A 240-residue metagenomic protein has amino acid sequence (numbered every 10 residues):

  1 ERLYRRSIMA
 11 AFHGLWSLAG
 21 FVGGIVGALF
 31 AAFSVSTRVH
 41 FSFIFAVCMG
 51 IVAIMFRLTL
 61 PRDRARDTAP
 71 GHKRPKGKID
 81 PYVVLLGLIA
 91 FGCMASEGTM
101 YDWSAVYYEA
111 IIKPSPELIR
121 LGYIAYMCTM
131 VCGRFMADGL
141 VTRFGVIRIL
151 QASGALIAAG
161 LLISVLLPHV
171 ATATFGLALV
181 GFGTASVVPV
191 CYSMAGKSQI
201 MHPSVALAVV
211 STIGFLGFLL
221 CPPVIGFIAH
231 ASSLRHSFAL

Functional and structural regions predicted by a protein language model:
E1-G14: Cytoplasmic helix-loop-helix junction between adjacent transmembrane helices in 12-TM secondary transporters
E1-L3, S186-Q199: Intracellular juxtamembrane helix-capping segments at the cytosolic ends of symmetry-related transmembrane helices
A10, P116-I124, S204-A208: Small-residue hotspots at the loop-to-helix junctions and early N-terminal turns of transmembrane alpha-helices
A11-D63: Helix-loop-helix hairpin linking two adjacent transmembrane segments in secondary transporters
A31, G133-V146, A229-H230: Helix-to-loop junctions at the C-terminal end of transmembrane segments in multipass secondary transporters
D80-S96, A178-F182: Pair of pore-lining "gating" transmembrane helices in MFS-fold secondary transporters
D102-L118: Short amphipathic helix-loop junctions that connect adjacent transmembrane helices in Major Facilitator Superfamily/SLC
R148-I163: Structural signature of the two symmetry-related core transmembrane helices
